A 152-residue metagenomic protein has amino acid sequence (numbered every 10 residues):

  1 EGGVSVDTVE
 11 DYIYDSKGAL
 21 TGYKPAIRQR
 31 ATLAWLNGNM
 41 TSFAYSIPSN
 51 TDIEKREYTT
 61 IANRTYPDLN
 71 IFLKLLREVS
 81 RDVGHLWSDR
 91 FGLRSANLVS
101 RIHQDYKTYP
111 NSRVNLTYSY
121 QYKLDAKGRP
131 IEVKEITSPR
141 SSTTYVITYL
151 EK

Functional and structural regions predicted by a protein language model:
E1-K152: Buried hydrophobic residues that stabilize the cores of well-folded domains
